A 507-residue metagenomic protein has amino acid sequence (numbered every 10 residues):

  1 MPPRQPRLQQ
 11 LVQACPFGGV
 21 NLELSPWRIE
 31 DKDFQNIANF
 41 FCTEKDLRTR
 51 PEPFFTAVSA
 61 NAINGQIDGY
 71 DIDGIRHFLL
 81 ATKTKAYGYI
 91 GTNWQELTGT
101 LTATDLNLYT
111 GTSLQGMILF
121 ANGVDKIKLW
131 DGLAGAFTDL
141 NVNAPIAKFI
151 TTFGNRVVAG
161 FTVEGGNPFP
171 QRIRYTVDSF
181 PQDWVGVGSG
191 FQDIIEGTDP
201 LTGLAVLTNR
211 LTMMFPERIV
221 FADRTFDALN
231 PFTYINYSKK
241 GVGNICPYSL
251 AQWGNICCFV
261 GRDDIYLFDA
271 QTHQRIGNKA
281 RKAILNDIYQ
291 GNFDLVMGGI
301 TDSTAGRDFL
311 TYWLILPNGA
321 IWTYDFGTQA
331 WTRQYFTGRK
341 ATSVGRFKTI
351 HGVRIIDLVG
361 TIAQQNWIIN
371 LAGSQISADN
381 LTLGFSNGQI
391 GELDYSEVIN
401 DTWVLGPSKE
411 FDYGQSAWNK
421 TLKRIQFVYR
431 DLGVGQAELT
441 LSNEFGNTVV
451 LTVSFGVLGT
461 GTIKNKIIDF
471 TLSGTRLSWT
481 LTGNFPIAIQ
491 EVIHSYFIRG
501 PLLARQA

Functional and structural regions predicted by a protein language model:
M1-E96, L101-G116, G241-I256, R262-A507: Beta-sheet repeat architectures centered on beta-propellers
E52-I67, Q95-L106, A136-I300: Beta-propeller and closely related beta-pinwheel folds
K85-G91, I127-G132, G166-G186, A222 (+2 more regions): Short beta-strand segments and strand-loop junctions that repeat across beta-rich extracellular domains
I90, N122-D125, D131-A134, F153 (+4 more regions): Acidic/polar residues in short coil/turn loops that connect beta-strands within repeat-based beta-sheet scaffolds
Y109-N143, A147: Hydrophobic or amphipathic alpha-helical targeting/insertion segments
K128, A228-L229, G435: Generic macromolecular interface patches on structured domains
